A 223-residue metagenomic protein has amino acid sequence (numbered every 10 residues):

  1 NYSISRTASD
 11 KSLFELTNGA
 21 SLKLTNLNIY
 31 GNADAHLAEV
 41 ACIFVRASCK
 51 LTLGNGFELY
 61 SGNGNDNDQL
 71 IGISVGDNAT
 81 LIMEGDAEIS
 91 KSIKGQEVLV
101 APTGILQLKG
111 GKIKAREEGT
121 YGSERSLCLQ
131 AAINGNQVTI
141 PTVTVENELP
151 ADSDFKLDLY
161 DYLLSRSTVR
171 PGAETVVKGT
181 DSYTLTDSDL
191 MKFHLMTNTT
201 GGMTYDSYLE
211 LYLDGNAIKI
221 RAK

Functional and structural regions predicted by a protein language model:
N1, S5-L13, I29, A33-C42 (+5 more regions): Low-complexity, repetitive regions of proteins mediating host interaction that are extracellular, surface-exposed
N1-Y2, T7, G19, L24-N32 (+12 more regions): Solvent-exposed loop/turn tips at the surfaces of repeat/solenoid architectures
S3-L24, Y30-K50, I73-N78, V100: Extracellular beta-strand-rich solenoid/capping regions of secreted or surface-exposed proteins that bind or remodel
L13, G19-L24, S48-K50, G56 (+8 more regions): Generic N-terminal initiation segments characterized by hydrophobic and/or small/turn-forming residues
A20, A33, C49, A79 (+4 more regions): Residues that cap or initiate secondary-structure elements
L37-A38, F44-N65, I71-L106, A115 (+1 more regions): Flexible "stalk/tail and boundary" regions
A41, G76, L99-A101, T144 (+2 more regions): N-terminal non-cleavable signal-anchor helices
K109-E118, G122-K223: Extracellular/surface-exposed low-complexity segments
